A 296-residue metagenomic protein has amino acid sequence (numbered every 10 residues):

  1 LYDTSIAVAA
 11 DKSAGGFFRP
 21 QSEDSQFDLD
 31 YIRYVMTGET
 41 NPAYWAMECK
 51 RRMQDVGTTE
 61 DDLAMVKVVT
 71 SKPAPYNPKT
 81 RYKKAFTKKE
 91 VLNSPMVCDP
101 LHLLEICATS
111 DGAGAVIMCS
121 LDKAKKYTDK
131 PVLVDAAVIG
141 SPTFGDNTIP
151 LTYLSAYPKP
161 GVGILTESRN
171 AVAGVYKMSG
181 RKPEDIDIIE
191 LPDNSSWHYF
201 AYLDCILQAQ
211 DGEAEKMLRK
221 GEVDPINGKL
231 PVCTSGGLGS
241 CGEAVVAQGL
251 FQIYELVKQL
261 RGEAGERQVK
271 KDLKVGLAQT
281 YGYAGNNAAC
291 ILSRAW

Functional and structural regions predicted by a protein language model:
D3-V56: Flexible glycine-/small-residue-enriched beta->alpha junction loops that bind anionic phosphate/pyrophosphate groups
A9-A14, V69-T70, V138-G140, P192-S196 (+4 more regions): Acidic, glycine-rich active-site loops and adjacent beta-strand->loop/helix elements that engage anionic groups
P20-L29, D122-K123, C205-G212, A295-W296: A glycine- and small-aliphatic-rich helix-loop capping segment at beta-alpha/alpha-beta transitions that lines
Y31, A64-M65, M96-T166, N170 (+5 more regions): Condensing-enzyme catalytic core mediating Claisen C-C bond formation in acyl metabolism
Y34-Y82, E190, S240: Conserved thiamine diphosphate
W45-R52, G163-S179, E255-G262: Short, well-ordered amphipathic alpha-helical segments that serve as non-catalytic structural scaffolds within diverse
T58, V66-V69, P75-G112: Polyanion-binding loop/helix "lid" in catalytic or ligand-binding cores
D146-L151, D193-M217, G228, A244 (+1 more regions): Short glycine/threonine-rich loop-to-helix capping motif typified by GTGT followed within a few residues by an Asp-Pro
